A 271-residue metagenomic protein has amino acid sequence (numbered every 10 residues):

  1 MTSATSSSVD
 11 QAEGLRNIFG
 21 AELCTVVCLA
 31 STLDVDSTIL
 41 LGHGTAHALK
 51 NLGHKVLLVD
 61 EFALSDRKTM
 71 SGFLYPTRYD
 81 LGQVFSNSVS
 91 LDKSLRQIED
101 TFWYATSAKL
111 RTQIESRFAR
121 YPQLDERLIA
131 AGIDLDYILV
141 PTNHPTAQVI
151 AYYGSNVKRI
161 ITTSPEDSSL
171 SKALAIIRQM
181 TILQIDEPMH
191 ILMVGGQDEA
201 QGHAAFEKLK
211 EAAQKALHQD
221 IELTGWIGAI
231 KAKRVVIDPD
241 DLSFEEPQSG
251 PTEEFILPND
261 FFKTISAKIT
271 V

Functional and structural regions predicted by a protein language model:
M1-L41, T45-N51, S90, K263-S266: Extreme N-terminal, non-catalytic leader segments that precede Walker-type/kinase nucleotide-binding cores
T2-E22, D186-V271: C-terminal lobe/tail of nucleotide-utilizing enzymes
A4-F19, L49, V56, E61-Y104: Phosphate-binding loop that captures ATP/GTP phosphates
C24-A30, K55-L57, Y137-L139: Residue-level preference for the first positions of well-ordered beta-strands
L29-V35, V59-A63, T106-L110, P141-H144 (+2 more regions): Structural motif
G53, E99, L135, S155-V157: Short, well-ordered alpha-helix to beta-strand connector turns
D80-L81, A105-I150: Switch II (G3) loop of P-loop NTPases
E126, A130-I133, V140-W226: Conserved catalytic-core segment of NTP-binding enzymes
